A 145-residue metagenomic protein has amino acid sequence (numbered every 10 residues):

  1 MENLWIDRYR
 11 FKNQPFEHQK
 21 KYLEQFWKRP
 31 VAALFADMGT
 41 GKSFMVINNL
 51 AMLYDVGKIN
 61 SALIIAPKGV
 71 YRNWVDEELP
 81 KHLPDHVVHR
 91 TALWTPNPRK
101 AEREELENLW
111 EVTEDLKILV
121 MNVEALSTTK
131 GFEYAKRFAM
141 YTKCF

Functional and structural regions predicted by a protein language model:
M1-V31, T40-F145: SF2 helicase/translocase NTPase motor core, specifically the RecA-like lobe 1 inter-motif segment between Walker
A36: The Walker A (P-loop) glycine that initiates the GxxxxGKT/S ATP-binding motif of P-loop NTPases
